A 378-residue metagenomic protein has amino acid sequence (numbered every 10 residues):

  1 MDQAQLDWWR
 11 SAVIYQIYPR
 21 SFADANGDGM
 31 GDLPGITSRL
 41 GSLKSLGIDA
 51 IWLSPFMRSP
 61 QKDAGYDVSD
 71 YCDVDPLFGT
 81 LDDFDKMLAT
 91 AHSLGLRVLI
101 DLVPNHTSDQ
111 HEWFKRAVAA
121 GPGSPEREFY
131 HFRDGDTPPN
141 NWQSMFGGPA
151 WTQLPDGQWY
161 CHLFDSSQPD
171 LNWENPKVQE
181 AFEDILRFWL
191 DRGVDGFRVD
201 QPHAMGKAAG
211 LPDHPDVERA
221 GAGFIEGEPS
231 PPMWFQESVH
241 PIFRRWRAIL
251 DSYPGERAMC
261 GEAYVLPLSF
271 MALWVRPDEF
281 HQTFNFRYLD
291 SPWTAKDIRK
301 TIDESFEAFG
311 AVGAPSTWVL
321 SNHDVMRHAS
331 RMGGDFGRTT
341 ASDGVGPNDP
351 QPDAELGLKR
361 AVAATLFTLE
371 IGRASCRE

Functional and structural regions predicted by a protein language model:
M1-E378: Active-site and adjacent substrate-binding regions of carbohydrate-active enzymes
